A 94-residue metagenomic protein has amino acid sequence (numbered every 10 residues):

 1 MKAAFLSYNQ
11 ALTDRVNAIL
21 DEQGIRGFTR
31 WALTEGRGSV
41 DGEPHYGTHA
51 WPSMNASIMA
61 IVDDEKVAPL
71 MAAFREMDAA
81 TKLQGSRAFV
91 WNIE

Functional and structural regions predicted by a protein language model:
M1-E94: Positively charged, small/polar-rich N-terminal and surface patches that mediate targeting and assembly and bind
